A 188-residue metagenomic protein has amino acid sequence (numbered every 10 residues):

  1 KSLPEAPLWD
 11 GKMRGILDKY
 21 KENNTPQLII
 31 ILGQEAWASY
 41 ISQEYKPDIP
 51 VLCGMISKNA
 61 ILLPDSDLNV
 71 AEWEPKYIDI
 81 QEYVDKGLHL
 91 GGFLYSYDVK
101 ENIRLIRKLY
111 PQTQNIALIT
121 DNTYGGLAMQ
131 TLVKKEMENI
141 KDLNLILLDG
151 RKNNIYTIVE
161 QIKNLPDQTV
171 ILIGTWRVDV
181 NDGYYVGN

Functional and structural regions predicted by a protein language model:
K1-N188: Short hydrophobic alpha-helices and adjacent helix-cap/hinge residues
